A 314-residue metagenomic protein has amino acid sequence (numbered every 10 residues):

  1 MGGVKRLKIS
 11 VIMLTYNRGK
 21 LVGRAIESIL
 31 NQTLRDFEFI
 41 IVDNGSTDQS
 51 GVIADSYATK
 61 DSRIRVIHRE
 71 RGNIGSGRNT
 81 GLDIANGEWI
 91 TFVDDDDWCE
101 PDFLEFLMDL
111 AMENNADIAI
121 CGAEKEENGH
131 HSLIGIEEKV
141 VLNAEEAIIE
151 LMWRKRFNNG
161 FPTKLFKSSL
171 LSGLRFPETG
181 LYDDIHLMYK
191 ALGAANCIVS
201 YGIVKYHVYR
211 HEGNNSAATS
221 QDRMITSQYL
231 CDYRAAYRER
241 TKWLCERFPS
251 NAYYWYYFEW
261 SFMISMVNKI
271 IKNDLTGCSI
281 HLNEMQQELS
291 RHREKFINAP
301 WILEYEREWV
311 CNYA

Functional and structural regions predicted by a protein language model:
M1, A116, I270-A314: Membrane-interface aromatic/basic loop that binds lipid-linked glycans or pyrophosphate carriers, typified by
M1-K242, E246: Nucleotide-sugar donor-binding/catalytic module of glycosyltransferases that assemble extracellular/cell-envelope
F176, C245, P249, I271-L275: Short, flexible helix-adjacent loops and helix caps
T226-Y229, S250-W255, D274-H281: Residue-level recognition of alpha-helical structural elements
L230-Y254, R291-A314: C-terminal, non-catalytic tails of nucleotide-sugar-dependent glycosyltransferases
Y256-N268: Amphipathic alpha-helical repeat scaffolds of TPR domains
